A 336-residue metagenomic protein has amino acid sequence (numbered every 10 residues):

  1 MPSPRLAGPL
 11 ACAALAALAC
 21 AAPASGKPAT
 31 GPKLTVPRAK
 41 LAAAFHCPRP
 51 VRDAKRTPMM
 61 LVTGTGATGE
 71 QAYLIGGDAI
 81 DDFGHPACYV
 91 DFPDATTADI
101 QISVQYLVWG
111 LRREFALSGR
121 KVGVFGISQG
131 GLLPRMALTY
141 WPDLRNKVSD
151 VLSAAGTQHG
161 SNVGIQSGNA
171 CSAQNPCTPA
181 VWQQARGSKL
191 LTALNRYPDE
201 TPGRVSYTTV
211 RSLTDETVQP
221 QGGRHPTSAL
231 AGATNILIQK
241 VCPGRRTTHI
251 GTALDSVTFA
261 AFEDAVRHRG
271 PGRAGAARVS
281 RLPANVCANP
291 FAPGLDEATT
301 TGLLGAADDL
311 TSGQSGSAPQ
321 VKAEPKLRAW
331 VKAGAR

Functional and structural regions predicted by a protein language model:
M1-G26: Secretory targeting and sorting signals
P28-V36, A43-K121, T300-A335: Active-site catalytic motif of lipid deacylating hydrolases and related acyltransferases
V51-K55, D81-D82, A116-S118, D143-K147 (+2 more regions): Extracellular/periplasmic catalytic domains that process cell-envelope and extracellular macromolecules
M59, A87-Y89, V151, Y207-T209 (+1 more regions): Conserved beta-strand scaffold positions in the cores of enzyme catalytic domains, especially in NTP/NDP-utilizing
T63, Q101-D199, T217: Serine-dependent carboxylesterase/thioesterase catalytic core of lipase-like alpha/beta-hydrolase/SGNH enzymes
F92-P93, T97-A98, R120-V124, G164 (+1 more regions): Surface-exposed patches in mature extracellular/periplasmic domains of secreted proteins
G203-R336: C-terminal catalytic-base region of ester-bond hydrolases, centering on the histidine of the charge-relay
